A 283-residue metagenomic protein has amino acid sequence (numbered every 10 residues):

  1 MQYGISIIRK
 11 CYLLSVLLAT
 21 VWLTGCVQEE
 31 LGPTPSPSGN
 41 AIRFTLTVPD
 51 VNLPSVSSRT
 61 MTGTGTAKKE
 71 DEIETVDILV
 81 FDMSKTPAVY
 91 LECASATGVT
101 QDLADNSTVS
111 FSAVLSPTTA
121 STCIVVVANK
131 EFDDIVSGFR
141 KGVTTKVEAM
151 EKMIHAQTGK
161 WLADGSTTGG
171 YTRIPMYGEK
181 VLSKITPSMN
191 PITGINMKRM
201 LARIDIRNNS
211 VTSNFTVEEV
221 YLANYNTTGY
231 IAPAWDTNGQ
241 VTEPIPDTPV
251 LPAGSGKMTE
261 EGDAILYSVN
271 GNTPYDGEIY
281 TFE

Functional and structural regions predicted by a protein language model:
M1-R9: N-terminal secretory signal peptides that target proteins for export/translocation
R9-V16: Sec-dependent signal peptide recognition, specifically the positively charged N-region followed immediately by
W22-G25: C-terminal motif of bacterial Sec signal peptides marking the signal peptidase cleavage site
V27-E30: Bacterial signal peptide processing site
G32-S58, K198-V211: A short, Gly/Thr-enriched small/hydrophobic beta-strand-prone motif that recurs across taxa
G63-K141, R203, R207, V211-E283: Tryptophan-paired
A96-L103, D133-P191, I265-S268: Structured interaction patches on ligand/partner-binding surfaces of diverse proteins
S112-A113, N190-I195: Catalytic micro-motifs at enzyme active sites that drive phosphoryl/nucleotidyl and oxygen chemistry
